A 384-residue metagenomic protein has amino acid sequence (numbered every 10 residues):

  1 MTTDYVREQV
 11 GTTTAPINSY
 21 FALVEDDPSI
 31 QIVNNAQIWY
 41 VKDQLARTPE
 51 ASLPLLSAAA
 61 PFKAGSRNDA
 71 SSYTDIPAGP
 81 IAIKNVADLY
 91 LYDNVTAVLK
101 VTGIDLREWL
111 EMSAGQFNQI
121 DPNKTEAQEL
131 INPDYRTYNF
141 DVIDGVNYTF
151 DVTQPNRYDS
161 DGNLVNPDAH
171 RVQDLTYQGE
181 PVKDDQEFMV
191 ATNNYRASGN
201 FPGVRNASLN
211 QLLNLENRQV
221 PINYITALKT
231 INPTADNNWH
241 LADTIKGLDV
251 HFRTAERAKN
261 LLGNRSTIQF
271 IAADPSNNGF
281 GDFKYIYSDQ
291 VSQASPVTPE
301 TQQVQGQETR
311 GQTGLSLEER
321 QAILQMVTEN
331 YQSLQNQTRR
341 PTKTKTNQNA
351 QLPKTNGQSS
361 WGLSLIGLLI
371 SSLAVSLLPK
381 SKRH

Functional and structural regions predicted by a protein language model:
M1-P299, Q303: Catalytic centers of hydrolytic enzymes
Q211-N214, S316, K345, L363: Short amphipathic alpha-helix initiation/capping segments at coil-to-helix junctions
I222-K229, S376-H384: Short, intrinsically disordered, low-complexity segments enriched in Ser/Thr and Pro
T244, H251, N264-R265, F283-I286 (+7 more regions): Low-complexity, intrinsically disordered/propeptide-like segments
S292-T355: C-terminal low-complexity, Ser/Thr- and acidic/Pro-rich disordered "stalk" regions positioned immediately N-terminal
P341-K343, N349-K382: A cross-kingdom C-terminal cell-surface attachment/processing module
